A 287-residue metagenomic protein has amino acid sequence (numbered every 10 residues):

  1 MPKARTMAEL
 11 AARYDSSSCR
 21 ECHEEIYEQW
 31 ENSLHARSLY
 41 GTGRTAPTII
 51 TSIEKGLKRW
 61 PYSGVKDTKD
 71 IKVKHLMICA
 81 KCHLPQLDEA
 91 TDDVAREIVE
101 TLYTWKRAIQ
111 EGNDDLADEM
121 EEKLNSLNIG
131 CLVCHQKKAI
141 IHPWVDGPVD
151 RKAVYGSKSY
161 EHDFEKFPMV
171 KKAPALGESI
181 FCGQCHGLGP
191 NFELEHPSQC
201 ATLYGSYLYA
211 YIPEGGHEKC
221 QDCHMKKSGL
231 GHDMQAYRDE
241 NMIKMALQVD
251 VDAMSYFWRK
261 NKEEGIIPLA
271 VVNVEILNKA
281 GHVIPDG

Functional and structural regions predicted by a protein language model:
M1-G177, F181-P213: Sequence context of c-type cytochrome heme-c attachment sites
I212-G287: Catalytic cores of secreted or luminal carbohydrate-active enzymes
